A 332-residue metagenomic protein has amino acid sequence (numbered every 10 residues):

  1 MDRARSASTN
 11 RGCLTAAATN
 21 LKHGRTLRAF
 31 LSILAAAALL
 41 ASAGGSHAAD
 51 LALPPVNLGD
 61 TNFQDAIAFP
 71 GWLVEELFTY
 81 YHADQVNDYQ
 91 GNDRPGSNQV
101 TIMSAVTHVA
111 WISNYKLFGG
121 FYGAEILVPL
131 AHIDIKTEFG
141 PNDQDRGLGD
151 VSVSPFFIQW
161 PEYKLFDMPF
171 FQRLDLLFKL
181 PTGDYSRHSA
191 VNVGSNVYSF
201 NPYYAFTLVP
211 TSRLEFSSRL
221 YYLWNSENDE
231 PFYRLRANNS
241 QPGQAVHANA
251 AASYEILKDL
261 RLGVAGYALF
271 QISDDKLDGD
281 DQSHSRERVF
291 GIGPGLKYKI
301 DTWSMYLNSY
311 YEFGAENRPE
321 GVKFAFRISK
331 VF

Functional and structural regions predicted by a protein language model:
D50, Q64-G71, N114-Y122, W160-F171 (+3 more regions): Short loop/turn motifs that connect adjacent beta-strands in outer-membrane beta-barrel proteins
D50-L53, Y80-S104, F139-Q144, A190-N192: Surface-exposed strand-loop-strand hairpins of Gram-negative outer-membrane beta-barrel proteins
D65, E76, T107-S113, V153-Q159 (+6 more regions): Residues on the lipid-exposed face of transmembrane beta-strands in outer-membrane beta-barrel proteins
V74-E76, G120-I126, F170-L176, F216-L220 (+5 more regions): Transmembrane beta-strands of outer-membrane beta-barrel proteins
Y80-D84, V128-D134, F178-D184, Y222-S226 (+4 more regions): Transmembrane beta-strands of outer-membrane beta-barrel pores
D93, E230-F332: Outer membrane beta-barrel transmembrane domains
Q99-T107, D145-S152, F170, G194-F200 (+3 more regions): Residues that define the transmembrane beta-barrel architecture of outer-membrane proteins
P169, R173-F178, S186-K276: Detector for outer-membrane/organellar transmembrane beta-barrel domains, recognizing the amphipathic beta-strand
